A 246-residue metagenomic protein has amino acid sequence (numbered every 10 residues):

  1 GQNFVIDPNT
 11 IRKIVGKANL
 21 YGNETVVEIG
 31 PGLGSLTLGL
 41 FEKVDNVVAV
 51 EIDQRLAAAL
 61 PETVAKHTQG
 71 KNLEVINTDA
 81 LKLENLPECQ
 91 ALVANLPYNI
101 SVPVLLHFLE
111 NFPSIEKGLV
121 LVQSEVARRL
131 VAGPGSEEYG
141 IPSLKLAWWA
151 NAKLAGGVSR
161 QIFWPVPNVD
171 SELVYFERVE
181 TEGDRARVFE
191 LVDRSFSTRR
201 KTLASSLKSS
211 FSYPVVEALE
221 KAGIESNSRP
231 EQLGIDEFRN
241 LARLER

Functional and structural regions predicted by a protein language model:
Q2-L191, N240: Catalytic cores of RNA-modifying enzymes
T10, G22-T25, S35-L36, Y213-R246: Peripheral terminal appendages
K43, S209, L244: Active-site catalytic microenvironments for nucleophilic, acid-base chemistry
V169-R178, G183-V216, A222-D236: An accessory alpha-helical subdomain
